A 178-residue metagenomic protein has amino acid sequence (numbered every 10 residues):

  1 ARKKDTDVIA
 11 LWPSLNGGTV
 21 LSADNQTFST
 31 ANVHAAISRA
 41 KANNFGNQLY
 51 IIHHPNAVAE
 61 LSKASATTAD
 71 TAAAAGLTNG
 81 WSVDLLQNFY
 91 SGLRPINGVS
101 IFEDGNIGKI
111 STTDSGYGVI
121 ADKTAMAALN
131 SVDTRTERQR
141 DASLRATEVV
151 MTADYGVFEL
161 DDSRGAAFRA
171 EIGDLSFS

Functional and structural regions predicted by a protein language model:
A1-N43, N47, R169-S178: Alpha-helical scaffold segments that mediate packing/assembly in large oligomeric complexes
D7-S22, H53-K63, R94, S100-G105: Internal, well-folded beta-alpha domain core
N16, N25, N32, N43-N47 (+6 more regions): Detector for Asparagine
L21, S29-R39, A57, K63 (+1 more regions): Aromatic-enriched hydrophobic runs in primary sequence
N32-A73: Hydrophobic, aromatic-enriched interface-forming segments
A64-S178: Sequence/fold signature of self-assembling virion shell proteins
